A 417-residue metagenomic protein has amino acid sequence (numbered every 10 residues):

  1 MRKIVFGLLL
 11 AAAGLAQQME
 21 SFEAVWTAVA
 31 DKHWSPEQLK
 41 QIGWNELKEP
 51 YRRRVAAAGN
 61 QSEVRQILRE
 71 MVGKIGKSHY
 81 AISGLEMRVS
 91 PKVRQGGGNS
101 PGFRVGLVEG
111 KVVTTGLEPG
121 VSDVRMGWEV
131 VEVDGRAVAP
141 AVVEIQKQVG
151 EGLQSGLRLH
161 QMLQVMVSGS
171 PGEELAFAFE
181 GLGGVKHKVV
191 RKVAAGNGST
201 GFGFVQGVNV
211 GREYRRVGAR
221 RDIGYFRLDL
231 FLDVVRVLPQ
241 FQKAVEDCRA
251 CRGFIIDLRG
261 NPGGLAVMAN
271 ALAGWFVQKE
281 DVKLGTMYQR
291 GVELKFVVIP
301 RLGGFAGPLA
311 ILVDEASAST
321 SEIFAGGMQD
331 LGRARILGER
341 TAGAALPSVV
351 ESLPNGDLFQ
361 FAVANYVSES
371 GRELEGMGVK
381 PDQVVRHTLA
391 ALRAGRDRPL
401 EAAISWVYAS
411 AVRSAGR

Functional and structural regions predicted by a protein language model:
K3-A13: Sec-dependent N-terminal signal peptides
A16-Q17: Boundary at the C-terminal end of the N-terminal hydrophobic targeting segment
W26-Q38, R52-N60, R69-Y80, E132-G135 (+5 more regions): Sec-exported extracytoplasmic/periplasmic mature domains
E37-G110, H160, S170-R216, L284 (+1 more regions): Extended, small/polar residue-biased N-terminal targeting/export presequences and adjacent propeptide/linker tracts
A57-E63, E132-A176, Q242, M268 (+1 more regions): PDZ domains, with a preference for the canonical peptide-binding region formed by the helix
K92-V143, D233-V234, A364-N365: PDZ/PDZ-like domain segments forming the peptide/carboxylate-binding groove, activating on the N-terminal beta-strands
S168-P354, N365, W406-Y408, R413: Cleft-lining beta-strand/loop regions that shape enzyme active-site pockets
H387-A415: Low-complexity, Gly/Ser/Thr/Pro-rich intrinsically disordered linker/tail segments
